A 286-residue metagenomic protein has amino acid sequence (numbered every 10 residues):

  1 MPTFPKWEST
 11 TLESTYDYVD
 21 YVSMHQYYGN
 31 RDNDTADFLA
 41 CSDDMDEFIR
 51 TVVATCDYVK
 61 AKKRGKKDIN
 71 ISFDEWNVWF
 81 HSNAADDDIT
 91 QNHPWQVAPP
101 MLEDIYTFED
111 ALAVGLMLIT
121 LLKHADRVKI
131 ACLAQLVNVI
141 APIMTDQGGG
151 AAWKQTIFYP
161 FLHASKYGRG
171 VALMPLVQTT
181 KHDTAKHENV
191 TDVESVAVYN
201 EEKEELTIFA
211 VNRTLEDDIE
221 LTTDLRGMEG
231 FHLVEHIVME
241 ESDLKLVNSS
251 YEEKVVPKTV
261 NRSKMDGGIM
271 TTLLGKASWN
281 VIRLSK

Functional and structural regions predicted by a protein language model:
M1-K6, Y28-D34, N77-N83, V137-I143 (+4 more regions): Flexible loop/turn segments at secondary-structure boundaries
P2-S14, L116, T191-V193: Alpha-helical scaffolding within the catalytic cores of extracellular/periplasmic polymer-degrading hydrolases
E8-D46, I69-N70, D74-W79, Q91-H93 (+3 more regions): Aromatic- and acid-rich polysaccharide-binding/catalytic face of secreted or lumenal carbohydrate-active enzymes
V52: Active-site-proximal structural segments of metal-dependent nucleotidyl cyclase/transferase enzymes
N70-S195, E201-E204: Aromatic/acidic polysaccharide-binding cleft in carbohydrate-active enzymes
V190-G230, H236, N280-V281: Carbohydrate-binding surface patches
M228-L274: Acidic, Ser/Thr/Pro-rich beta/coil linker or hinge segments at domain junctions
T272-L284: Short Pro-Gly-centered flexible turn/kink motifs
